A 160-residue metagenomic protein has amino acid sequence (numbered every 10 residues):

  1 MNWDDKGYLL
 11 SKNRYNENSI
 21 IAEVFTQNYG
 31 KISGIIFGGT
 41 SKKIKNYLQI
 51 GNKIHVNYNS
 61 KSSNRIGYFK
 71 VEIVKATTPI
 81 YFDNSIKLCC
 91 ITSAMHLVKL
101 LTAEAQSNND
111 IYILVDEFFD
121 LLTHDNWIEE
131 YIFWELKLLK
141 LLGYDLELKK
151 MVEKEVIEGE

Functional and structural regions predicted by a protein language model:
M1-I20, F25-E160: Non-catalytic alpha-helical scaffolds and adjoining flexible linkers that form interface surfaces for assembly
